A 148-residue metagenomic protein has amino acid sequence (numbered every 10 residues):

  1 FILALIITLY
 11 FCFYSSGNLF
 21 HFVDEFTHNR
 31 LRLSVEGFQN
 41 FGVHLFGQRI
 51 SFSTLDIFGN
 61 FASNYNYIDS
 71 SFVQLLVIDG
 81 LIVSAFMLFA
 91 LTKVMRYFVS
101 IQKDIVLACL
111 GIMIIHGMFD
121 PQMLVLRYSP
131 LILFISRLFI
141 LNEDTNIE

Functional and structural regions predicted by a protein language model:
F1-F13, M95-D104: Hydrophobic alpha-helical segments of polytopic membrane proteins
A4-C12, L110-P121: Aromatic-anchored segments of alpha-helical transmembrane domains
L19-D79: Long extracytoplasmic/lumenal interhelical loops at the membrane interface of multi-pass membrane proteins
I78-I114, L138, E143-D144: Hydrophobic transmembrane alpha-helices and their immediate junctions
F119-S129: Membrane-interface catalytic loops of GT-C/OST-like multi-pass glycosylation enzymes that act
I132-L138: Hydrophobic cores of alpha-helical transmembrane segments in multi-pass inner/ER membrane proteins, independent
N146-E148: Short, Lys/Arg-enriched, Gly/Pro-containing loop segments at transmembrane-helix junctions of multi-pass membrane
